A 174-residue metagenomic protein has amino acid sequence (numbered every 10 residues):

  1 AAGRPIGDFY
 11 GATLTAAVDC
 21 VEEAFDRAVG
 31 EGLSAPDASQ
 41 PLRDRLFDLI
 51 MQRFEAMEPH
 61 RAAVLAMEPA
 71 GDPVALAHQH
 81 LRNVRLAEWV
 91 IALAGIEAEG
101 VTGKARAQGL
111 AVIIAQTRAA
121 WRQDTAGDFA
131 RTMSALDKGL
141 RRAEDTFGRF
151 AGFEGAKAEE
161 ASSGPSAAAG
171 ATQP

Functional and structural regions predicted by a protein language model:
A2-S34, F47, M51-F54, A62 (+1 more regions): An amphipathic alpha-helix adjacent to DNA-recognition modules
C20, A24-A28, A56-A63, R82-W89 (+2 more regions): Amphipathic, well-ordered alpha-helical segments in soluble domains
L33, A115-R122: Regular secondary-structure segments
S39-L42, L46, D72-L76, E99-R106 (+1 more regions): Residue-level recognition of alpha-helical structural elements
R43-E68, A75-I91: Helical hydrophobic small-molecule/effector-binding pocket
F54, R61, L65-E68, A94-A98 (+2 more regions): Long, hydrophobic, amphipathic alpha-helical segments used as structural scaffolds
P73-I96, K104-Q116, S134: Amphipathic alpha-helical packing segments from all-alpha helical-bundle domains
Q123-P174: C-terminal peripheral helix-coil segments that are non-catalytic and often amphipathic
